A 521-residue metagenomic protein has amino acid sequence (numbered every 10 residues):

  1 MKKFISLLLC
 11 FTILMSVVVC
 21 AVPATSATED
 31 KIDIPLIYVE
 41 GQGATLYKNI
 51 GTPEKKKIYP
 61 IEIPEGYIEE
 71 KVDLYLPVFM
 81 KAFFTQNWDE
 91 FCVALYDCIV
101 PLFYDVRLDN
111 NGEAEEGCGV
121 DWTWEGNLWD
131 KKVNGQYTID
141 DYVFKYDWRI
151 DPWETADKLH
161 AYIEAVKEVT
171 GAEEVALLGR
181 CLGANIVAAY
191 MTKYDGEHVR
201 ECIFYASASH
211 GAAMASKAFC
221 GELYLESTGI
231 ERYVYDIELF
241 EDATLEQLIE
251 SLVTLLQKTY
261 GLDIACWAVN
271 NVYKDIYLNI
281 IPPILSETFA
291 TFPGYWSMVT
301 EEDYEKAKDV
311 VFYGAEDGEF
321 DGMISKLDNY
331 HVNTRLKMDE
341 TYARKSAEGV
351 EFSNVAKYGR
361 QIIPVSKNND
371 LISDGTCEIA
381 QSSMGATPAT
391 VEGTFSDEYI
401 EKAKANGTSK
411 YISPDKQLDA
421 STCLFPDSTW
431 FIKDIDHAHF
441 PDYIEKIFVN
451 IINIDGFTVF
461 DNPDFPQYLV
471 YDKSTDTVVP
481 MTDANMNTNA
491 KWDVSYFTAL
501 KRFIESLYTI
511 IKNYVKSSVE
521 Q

Functional and structural regions predicted by a protein language model:
M1-F4: Positively charged n-region of N-terminal signal peptides that target proteins for export
L7-T12, V17: Sec-dependent bacterial lipoprotein signal peptides
M15-D30: Sec-dependent signal peptide cleavage junction
T28-L178, A184-D236, Q361, S373-G375 (+1 more regions): N-terminal non-catalytic accessory region
D141-Y142, Y146, I150-W153, I276-L371 (+1 more regions): Alpha/beta-hydrolase fold catalytic core
E222-A243, L248, K337-F352, K357 (+1 more regions): The feature captures the conserved acid-bearing segment of alpha/beta-hydrolase catalytic domains
T228-G318: Alpha/beta-hydrolase-fold enzymes
